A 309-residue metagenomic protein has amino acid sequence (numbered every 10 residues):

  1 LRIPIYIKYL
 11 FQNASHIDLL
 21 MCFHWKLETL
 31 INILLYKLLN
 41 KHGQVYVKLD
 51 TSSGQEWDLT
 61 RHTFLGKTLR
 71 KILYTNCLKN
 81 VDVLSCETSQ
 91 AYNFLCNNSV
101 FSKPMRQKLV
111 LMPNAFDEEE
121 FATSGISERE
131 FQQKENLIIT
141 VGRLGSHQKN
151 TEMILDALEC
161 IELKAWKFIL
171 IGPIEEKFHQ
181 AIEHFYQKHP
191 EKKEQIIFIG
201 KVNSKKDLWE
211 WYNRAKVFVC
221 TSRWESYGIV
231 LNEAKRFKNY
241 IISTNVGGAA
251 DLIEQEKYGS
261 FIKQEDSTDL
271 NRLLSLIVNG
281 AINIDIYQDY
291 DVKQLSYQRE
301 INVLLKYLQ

Functional and structural regions predicted by a protein language model:
F11, L38-L39, L65-C86: Membrane-proximal helix-turn-helix segments that form the acceptor-binding/catalytic region of lipid-linked
L19-K41, Y46-Q55: An aromatic- and histidine-rich active-site surface loop
C77-Q107, F116-E120: A short, active-site helix/loop in glycosyltransferases that binds the activated sugar's phosphate group
F131-K149, L155-L158, I169: Conserved donor-binding/catalytic core segment of Leloir-type glycosyltransferases
A181-V202: Nucleotide-activated donor-binding/catalytic signature segment of Leloir-type glycosyltransferases, i.e., the conserved
K201, E210-A215: Short alpha-helical donor nucleotide-sugar binding micro-motif in glycosyltransferases
R223: Aromatic "clamp/platform" in nucleotide-sugar-dependent glycosyltransferases that forms part of the donor/acceptor
Q255-E256, S260-S267, S275-A281: Conserved acidic donor-binding segment of nucleotide-sugar-dependent glycosyltransferases
